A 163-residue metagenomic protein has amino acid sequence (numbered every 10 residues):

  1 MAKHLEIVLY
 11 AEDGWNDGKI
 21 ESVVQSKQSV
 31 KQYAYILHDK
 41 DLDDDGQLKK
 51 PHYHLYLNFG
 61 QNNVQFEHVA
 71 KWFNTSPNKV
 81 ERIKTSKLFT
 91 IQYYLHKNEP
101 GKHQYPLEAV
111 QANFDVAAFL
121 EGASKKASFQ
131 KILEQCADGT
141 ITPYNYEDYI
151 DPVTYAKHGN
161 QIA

Functional and structural regions predicted by a protein language model:
M1, Q47-K49: Short, flexible turn/loop "capping" segments at secondary-structure junctions
M1-K27, G60-A163: Catalytic "initiation/cleavage/transfer" segments centered on a nucleophilic residue and adjacent nucleic-acid-engaging
S29-G46: Short, glycine- and small/hydrophobic-rich beta-strand elements in well-ordered beta-sheets
P51-G60: A generic structural motif
